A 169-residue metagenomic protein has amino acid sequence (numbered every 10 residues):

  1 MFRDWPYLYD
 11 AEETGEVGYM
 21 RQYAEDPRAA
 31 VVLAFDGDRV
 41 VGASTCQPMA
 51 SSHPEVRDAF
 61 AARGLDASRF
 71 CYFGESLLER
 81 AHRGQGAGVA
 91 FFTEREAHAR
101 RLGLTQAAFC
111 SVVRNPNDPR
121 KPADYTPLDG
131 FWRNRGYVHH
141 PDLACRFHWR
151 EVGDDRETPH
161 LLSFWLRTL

Functional and structural regions predicted by a protein language model:
M1-D4: A short, well-structured alpha-helix characteristic of acyl/acetyltransferase catalytic modules
Y7-G37, T45: Active-site rim helix/loop that mediates acceptor-substrate recognition in acyltransferases
A29, P159-F164: Short hydrophobic/aromatic beta-strand or adjacent loop that forms the aromatic wall/cage of a ligand/substrate-binding
A43-E75, P119-R120, Y125, L143-T158: Conserved acyl-donor/pantetheine-binding loop and adjacent beta-alpha core of acyl/acetyltransferases and related
F73, A107-F109: Conserved hydrophobic beta-strand within the GNAT/NAT acetyltransferase core sheet that lines the active-site cleft
E75-L78, G84-R101: Conserved acetyl-CoA-binding loop-helix of GNAT-fold acetyltransferases
R100-Q106, V113-D142: Conserved active-site alpha-helix within GNAT-family acetyltransferase domains
L166-L169: Short beta-strand-to-coil "C-cap" segments at the C-terminal boundary of structured domains/repeats, marking
